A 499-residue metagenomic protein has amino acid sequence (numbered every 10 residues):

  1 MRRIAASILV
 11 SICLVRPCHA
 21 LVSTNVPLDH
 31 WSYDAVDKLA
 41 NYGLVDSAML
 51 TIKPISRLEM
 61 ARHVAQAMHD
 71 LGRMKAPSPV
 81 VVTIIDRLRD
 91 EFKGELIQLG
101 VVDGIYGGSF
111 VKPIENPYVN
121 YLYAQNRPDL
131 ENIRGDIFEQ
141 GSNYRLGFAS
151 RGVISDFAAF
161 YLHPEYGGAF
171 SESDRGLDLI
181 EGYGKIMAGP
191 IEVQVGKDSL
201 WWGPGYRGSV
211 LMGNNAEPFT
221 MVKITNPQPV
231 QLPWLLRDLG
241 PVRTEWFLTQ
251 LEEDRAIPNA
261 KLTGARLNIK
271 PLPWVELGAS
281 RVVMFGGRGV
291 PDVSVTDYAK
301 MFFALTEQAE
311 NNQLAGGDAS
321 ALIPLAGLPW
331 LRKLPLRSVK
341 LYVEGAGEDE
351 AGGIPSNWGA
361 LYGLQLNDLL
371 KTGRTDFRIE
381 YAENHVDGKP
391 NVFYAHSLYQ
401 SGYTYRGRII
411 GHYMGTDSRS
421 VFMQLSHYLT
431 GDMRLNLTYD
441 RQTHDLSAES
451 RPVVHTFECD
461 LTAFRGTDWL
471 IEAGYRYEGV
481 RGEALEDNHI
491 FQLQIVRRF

Functional and structural regions predicted by a protein language model:
M1-I4: Positively charged n-region of N-terminal signal peptides that target proteins for export
S7-R16: Bacterial N-terminal signal peptides
A20-F138: N-terminal periplasmic/intermembrane-space "pro-region" immediately following the signal or transit peptide
D129-R134, Y206, T249, K300-A304 (+2 more regions): Extracytoplasmic loops and strand-loop junctions of Gram-negative outer membrane beta-barrel proteins
F138-S142, D156, F160-A188, G203-G213 (+1 more regions): Surface-exposed loop and membrane-interface regions of Gram-negative outer-membrane beta-barrel proteins
F157, Y161, W201, M221-Y403 (+5 more regions): Signature for the C-terminal beta-barrel architecture of outer-membrane proteins
Q228-V230, R408-M414, R476: Extracellular/periplasm-exposed beta-strand and loop segments of Gram-negative cell-envelope proteins, dominated by
L267, G317, A463, G474 (+1 more regions): Outer-membrane beta-barrel "beta-signal"
